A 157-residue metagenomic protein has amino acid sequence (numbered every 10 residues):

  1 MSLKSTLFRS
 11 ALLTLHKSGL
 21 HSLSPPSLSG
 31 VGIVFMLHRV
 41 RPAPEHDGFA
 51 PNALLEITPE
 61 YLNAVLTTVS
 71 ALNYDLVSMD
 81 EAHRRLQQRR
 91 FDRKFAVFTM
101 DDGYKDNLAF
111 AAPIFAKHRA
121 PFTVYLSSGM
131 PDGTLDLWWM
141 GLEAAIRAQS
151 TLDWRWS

Functional and structural regions predicted by a protein language model:
M1-F98, K105-S157: Terminal accessory/targeting
